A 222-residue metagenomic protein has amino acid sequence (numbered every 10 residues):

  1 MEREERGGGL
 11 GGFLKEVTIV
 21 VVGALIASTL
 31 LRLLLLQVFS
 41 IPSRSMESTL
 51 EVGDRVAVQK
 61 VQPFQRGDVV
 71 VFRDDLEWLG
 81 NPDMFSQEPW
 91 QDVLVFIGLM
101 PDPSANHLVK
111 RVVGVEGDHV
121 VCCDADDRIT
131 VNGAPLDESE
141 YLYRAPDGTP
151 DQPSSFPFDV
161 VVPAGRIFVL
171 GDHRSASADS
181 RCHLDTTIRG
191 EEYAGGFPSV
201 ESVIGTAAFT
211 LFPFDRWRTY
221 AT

Functional and structural regions predicted by a protein language model:
E2-G12, L34, F39-S40, S48-T222: Soluble "head" domains of membrane/secretory-pathway proteins
E16-L34: Hydrophobic membrane-insertion alpha-helices, especially the h-region of bacterial N-terminal signal peptides
S43: A short acidic/basic microdomain associated with nuclease active sites
